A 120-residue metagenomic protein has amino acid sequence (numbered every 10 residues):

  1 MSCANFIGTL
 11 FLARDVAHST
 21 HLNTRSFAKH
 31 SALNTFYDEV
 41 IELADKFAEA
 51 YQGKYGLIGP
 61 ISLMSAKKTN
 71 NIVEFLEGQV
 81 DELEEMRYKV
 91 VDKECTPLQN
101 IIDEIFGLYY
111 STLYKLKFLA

Functional and structural regions predicted by a protein language model:
M1-G8, F27-N34, A66-N70, T96 (+1 more regions): Short, solvent-exposed segments of well-ordered alpha helices
A4, G8-F11, D15, N34 (+4 more regions): Generic structural signal for well-ordered, non-transmembrane alpha-helical segments in soluble/cytosolic regions
L12-T35, V90, E94-C95: Helix-loop segments that flank and shape redox-cofactor active sites
H30-G59: Conserved alpha-helical segments that form or flank metal/cofactor-binding pockets of metalloenzymes
L63-K117: Acidic/histidine-rich alpha-helical segments that form the ligand environment of transition-metal centers
